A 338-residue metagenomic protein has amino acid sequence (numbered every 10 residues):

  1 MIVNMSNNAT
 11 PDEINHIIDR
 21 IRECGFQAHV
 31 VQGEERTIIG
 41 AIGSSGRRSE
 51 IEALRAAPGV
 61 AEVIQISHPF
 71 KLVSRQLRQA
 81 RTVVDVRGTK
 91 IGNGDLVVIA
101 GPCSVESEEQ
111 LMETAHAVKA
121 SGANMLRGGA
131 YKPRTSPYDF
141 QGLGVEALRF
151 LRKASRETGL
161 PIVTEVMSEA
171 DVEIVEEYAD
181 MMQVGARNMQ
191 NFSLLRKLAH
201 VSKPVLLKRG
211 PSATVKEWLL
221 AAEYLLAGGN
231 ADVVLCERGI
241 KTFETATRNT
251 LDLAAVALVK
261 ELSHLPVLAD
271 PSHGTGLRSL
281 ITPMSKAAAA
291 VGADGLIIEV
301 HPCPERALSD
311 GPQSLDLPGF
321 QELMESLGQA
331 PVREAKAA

Functional and structural regions predicted by a protein language model:
M1-V98: Non-catalytic terminal accessory/regulatory regions of metabolic enzymes
S6, L143, G159-D171, D180-S193 (+3 more regions): Catalytic beta/alpha-barrel core
S6-N8, A41, L96-E113, S136-Q141 (+4 more regions): Active-site mouth loops of central-metabolism enzymes
V84-C103, A130-P137, K260-A269: N-terminal small/glycine-rich loop or linker at the start of catalytic domains across soluble metabolic enzymes
V86, V201-V300: Catalytic alpha/beta core domains of metabolic enzymes, predominantly
G94-L96, G122-N124, R156-I162, Y178-D180 (+4 more regions): Short, well-ordered coil/turn segments that N-cap beta-strands
R127-V145, P302-S314: Glycine-rich, proline-tolerant flexible connector loops at the mouths of alpha/beta enzymes
F140-T164, K197-P204, L253-L268, Q313-K336: Alpha-helix-loop-beta-strand connector modules within alpha/beta enzyme cores
